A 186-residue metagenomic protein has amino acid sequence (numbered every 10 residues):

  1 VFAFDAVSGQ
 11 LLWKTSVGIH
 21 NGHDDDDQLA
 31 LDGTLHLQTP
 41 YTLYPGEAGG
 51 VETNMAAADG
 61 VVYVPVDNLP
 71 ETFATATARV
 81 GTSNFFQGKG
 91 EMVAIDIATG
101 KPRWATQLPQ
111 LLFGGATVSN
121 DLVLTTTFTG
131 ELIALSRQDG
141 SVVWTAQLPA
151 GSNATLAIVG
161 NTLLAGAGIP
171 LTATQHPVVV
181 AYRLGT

Functional and structural regions predicted by a protein language model:
V1-V51, A56-F113, T117-T186: Extracytoplasmic/lumenal domain signature
